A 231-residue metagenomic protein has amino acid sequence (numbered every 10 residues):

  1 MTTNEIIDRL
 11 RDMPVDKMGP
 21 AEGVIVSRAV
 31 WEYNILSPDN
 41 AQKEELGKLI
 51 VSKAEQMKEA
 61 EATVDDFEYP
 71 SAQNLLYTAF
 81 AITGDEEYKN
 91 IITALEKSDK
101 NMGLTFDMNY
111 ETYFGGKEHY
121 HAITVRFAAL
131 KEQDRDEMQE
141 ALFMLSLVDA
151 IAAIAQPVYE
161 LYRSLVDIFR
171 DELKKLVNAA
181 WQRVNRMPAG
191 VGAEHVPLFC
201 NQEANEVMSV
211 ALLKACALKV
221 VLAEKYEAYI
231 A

Functional and structural regions predicted by a protein language model:
M1-A231: Glycan-recognition and catalytic cores of secretory/periplasmic carbohydrate-active enzymes
